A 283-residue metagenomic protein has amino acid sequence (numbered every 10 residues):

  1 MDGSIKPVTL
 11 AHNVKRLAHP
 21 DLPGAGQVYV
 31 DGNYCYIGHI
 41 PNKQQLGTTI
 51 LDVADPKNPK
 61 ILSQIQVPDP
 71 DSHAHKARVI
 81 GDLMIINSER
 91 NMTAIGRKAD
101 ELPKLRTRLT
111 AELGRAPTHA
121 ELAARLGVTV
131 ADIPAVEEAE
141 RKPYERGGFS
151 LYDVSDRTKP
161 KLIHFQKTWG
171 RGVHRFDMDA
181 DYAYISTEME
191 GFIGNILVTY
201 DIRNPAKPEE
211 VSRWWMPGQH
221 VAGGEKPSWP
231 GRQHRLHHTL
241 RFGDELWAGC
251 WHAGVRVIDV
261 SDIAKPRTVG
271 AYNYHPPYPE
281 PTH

Functional and structural regions predicted by a protein language model:
M1-K104, A111, A131-H283: Feature marking well-ordered beta-strand scaffolds used for ligand recognition
H119: Helix-turn-helix DNA-binding elements, focusing on the entry/boundary residues of the two helices that contact DNA
A123: The alpha-helix within a helix-turn-helix
